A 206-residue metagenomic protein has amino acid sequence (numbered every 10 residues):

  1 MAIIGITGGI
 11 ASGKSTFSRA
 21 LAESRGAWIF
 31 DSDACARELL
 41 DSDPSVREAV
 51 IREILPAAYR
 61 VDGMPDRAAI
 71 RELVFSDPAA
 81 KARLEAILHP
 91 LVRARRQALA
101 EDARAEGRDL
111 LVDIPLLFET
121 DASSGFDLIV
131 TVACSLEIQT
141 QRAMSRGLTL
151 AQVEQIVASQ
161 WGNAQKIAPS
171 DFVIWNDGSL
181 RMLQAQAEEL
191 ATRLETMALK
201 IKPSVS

Functional and structural regions predicted by a protein language model:
I6: Hydrophobic anchor at the beta1->P-loop junction of P-loop NTPases
G9: P-loop (Walker A) phosphate-binding loop of NTP-binding proteins
S12: ATP-binding Walker
S15: Walker A/P-loop
A34-R108: ATP-dependent small-molecule kinase phosphotransfer cores that center on conserved nucleotide phosphate-binding segments
R93-A105, D109-S145: ATP-dependent NMP and nucleoside kinases share a basic, alpha-helical "lid"
S124-G125, Q141-K200, V205-S206: Small-molecule kinase domains that catalyze NTP-dependent phosphoryl transfer to phosphate-bearing small molecules
